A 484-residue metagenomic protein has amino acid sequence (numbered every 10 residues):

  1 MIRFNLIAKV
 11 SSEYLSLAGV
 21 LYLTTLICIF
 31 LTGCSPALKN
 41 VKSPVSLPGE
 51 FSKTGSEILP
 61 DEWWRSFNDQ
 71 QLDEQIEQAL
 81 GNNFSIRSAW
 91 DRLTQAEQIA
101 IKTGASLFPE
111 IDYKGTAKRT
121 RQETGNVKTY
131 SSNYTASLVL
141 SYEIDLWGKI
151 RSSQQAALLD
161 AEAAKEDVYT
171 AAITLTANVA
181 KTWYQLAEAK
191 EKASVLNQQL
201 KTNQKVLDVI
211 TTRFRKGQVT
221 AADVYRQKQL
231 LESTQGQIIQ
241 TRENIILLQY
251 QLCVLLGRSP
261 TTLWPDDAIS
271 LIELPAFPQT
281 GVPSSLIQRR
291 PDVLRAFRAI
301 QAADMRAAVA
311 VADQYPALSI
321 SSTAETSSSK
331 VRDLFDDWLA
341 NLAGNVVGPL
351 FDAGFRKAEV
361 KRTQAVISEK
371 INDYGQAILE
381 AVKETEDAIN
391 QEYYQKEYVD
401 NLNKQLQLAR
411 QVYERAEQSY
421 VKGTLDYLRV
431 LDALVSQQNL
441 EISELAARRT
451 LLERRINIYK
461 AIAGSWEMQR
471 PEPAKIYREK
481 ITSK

Functional and structural regions predicted by a protein language model:
M1-S16: N-terminal secretory signal peptides that target proteins for export/translocation
A18-F30: Bacterial N-terminal signal peptides
C34-I101, L271-Q301, P349-L350, I389 (+2 more regions): Bacterial Sec-pathway N-terminal export signals of envelope proteins
P36, E62, N68-Q70, W90 (+5 more regions): Small/polar-residue-enriched beta-strand and adjacent coil segments characteristic of outer-membrane beta-barrel
S88-T103, A171, L175-Q198, T202-L207 (+7 more regions): Amphipathic alpha-helical coiled-coil segments
K201, T220, I239-I287, R455-K480: Short, solvent-exposed, mixed-charge loop/turn linkers that connect secondary-structure elements
K216, A221-E243: Repeat-solenoid scaffold signature
R226, Q288-R289, D432: Phosphate-coordinating loops and pocket residues in cytosolic domains that bind phosphorylated ligands
